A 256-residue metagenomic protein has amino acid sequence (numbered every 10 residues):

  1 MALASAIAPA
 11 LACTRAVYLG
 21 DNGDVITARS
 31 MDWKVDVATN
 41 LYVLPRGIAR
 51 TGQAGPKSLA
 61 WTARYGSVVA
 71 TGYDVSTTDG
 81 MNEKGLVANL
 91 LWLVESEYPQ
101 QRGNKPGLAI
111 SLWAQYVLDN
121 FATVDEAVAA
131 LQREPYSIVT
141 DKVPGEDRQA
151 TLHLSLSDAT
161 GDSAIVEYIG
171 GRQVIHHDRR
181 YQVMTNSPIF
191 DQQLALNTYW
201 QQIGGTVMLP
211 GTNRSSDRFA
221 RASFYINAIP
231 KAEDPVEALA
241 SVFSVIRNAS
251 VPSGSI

Functional and structural regions predicted by a protein language model:
M1-A2: Sec-dependent N-terminal signal peptides
L11-I26, K34, N40, R50 (+3 more regions): C-terminus-biased signal that marks the final domain/tail of proteins
A12-K105, I138: A contiguous strand-loop segment
K84-S111, L131-N186: Acidic/His-rich structured neighborhood in mature extracellular/periplasmic domains
E95-F121, D191-I203: Repeat-unit-sized solenoid/scaffold elements
N104-D141, K231, P235-I246: Proteins synthesized as precursors that undergo proteolytic processing into mature forms
